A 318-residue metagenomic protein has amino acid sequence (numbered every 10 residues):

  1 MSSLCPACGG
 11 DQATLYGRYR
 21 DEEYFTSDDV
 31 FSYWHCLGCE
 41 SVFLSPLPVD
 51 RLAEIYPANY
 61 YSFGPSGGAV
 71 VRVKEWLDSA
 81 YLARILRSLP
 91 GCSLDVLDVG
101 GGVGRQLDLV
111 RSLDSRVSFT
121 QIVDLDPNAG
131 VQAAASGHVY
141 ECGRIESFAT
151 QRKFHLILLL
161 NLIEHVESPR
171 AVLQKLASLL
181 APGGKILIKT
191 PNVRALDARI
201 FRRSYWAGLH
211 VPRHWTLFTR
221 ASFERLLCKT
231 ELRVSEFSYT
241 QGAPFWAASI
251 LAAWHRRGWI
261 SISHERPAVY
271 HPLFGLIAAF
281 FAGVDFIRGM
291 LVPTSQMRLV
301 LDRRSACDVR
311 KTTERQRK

Functional and structural regions predicted by a protein language model:
M1-L160, R170-L173, Y239, P267 (+2 more regions): Conserved N-terminal segment of class I S-adenosyl-L-methionine
R20, I188-T216, A221-L226: Short, glycine-/aromatic-enriched active-site segment of Class I SAM-dependent methyltransferases
R20-F25, S235-E265: Conserved catalytic loop of SAM-dependent methyltransferase domains
N59-S66, R202-H210, L251-I260: Short glycine/proline- and charge-enriched loop/turn segments that cap or connect secondary-structure elements
N161-H165: A short His-aromatic
E167-A171, A198: Short N-terminal helix/helix-N-cap motif within the alpha/beta-hydrolase-1
R170-K185: A short glycine-rich, Lys/Arg-flanked "PGG" loop and its adjoining helix->strand segment in the class I
R256-V300: Rossmann-like AdoMet/SAM-dependent catalytic core
